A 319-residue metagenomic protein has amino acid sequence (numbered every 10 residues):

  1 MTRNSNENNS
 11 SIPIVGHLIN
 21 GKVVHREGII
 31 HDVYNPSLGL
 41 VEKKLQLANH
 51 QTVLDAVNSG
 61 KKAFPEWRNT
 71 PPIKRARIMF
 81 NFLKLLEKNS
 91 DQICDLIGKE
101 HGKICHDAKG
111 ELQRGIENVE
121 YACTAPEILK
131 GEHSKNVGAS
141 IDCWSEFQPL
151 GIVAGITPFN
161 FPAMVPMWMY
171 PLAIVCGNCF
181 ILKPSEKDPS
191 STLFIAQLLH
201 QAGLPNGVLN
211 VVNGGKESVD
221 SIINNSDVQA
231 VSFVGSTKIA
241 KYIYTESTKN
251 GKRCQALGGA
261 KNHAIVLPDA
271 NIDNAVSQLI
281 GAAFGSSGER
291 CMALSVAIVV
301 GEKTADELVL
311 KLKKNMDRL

Functional and structural regions predicted by a protein language model:
M1-I141: N-terminal Rossmann-like NAD(P)+-binding subdomain of aldehyde/semialdehyde dehydrogenases
G39, R75, I97, V119 (+6 more regions): Residue-level signal for inorganic ion chemistry
F64, R68, L83-S90, C94-I97 (+11 more regions): Structural signal for hydrophobic packing residues in well-ordered secondary-structure cores of soluble enzyme domains
E132-N206: Conserved small-residue-rich beta-alpha loop and adjacent elements that most often cradle the phosphate/pyrophosphate
D142-C143, N210-Q229: A structured beta-alpha segment of the ubiquitous adenosine-cofactor-binding alpha/beta core
P171, Q229-V234: Periplasmic-binding protein-like
N178, K183-S185, N213, V234 (+1 more regions): Short beta->alpha connector loops at strand-helix junctions that form conserved, small/polar/Pro-enriched
K238-L319: ALDH superfamily catalytic-core signature
